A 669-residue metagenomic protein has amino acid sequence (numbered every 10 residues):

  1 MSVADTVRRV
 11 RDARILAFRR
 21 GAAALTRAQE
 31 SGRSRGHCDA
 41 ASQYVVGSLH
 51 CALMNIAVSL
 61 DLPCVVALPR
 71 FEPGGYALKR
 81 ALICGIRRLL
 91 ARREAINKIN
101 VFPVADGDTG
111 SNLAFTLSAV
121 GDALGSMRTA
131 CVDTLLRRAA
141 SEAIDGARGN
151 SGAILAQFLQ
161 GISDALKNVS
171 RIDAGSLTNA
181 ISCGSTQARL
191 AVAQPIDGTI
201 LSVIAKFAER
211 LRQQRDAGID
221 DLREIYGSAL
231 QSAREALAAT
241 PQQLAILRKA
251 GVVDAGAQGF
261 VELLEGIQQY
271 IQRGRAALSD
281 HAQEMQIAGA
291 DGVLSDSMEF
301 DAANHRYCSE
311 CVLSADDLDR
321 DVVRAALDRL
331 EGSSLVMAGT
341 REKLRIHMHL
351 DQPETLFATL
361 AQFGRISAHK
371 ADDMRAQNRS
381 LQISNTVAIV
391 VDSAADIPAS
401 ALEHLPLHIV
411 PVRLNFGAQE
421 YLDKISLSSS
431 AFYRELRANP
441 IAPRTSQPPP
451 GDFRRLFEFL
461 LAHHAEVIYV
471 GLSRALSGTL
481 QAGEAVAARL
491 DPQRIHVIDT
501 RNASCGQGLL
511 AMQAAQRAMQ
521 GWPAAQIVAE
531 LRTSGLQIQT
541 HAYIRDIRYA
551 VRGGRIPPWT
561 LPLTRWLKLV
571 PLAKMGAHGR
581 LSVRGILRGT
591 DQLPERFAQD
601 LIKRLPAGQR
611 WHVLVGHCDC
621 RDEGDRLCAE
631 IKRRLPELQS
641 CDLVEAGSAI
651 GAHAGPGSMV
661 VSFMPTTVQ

Functional and structural regions predicted by a protein language model:
S2-T6, V10-R14, R20-A23, D39-S42: N-terminal amphipathic/hydrophobic targeting modules at extreme N-termini, encompassing cleavable Sec/SRP-type signal
G21, L53-T116, V120-L155, A165-Q382: Hydrophobic packing and interface segments
N112-A139, S426-L461: Glycine-rich oxoanion-binding loops at beta->alpha junctions
G149, A156-Q160, Y469-D491, L509-A511: Short Gly/Thr/Asp-enriched flexible loops that form oxyanion-binding sites at enzyme active sites
T186-L190, S202-K343, Q377, L381-A388 (+5 more regions): Mixed-charge interfacial surface used for oligomerization/domain docking and macromolecular partner engagement
V390-P448, D452: N-terminal glycine-rich anion-binding loop in soluble enzyme alpha/beta folds
A438-I441, Q447-S473, G478-A482, V528 (+1 more regions): Glycine-rich phosphate- or other oxyanion-binding loops that anchor nucleotides, phosphorylated ligands
